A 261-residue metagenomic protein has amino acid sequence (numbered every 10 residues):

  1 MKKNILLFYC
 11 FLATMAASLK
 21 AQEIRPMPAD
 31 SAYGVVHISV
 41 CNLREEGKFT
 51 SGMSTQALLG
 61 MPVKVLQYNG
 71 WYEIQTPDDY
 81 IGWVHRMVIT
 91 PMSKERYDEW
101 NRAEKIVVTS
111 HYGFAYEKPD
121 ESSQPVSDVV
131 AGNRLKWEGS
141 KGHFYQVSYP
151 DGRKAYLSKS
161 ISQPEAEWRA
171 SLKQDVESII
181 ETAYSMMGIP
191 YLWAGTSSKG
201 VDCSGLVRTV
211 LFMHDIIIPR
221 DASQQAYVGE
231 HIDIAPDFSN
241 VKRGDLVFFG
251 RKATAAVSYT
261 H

Functional and structural regions predicted by a protein language model:
M1-M27: Bacterial Sec-dependent N-terminal signal peptides
Q22-N42, T90-S110, V201-D221: Short beta-strand/loop turn elements enriched in aromatics
Q22-P28, T76-I106, S148-E181: Boundary regions of SH3-family modules and the immediately adjacent low-complexity/disordered segments in eukaryotic
P26-A29, V35-V65, V108-W137, Y191: Beta-loop motif signature
S51, K173-E177, S197-D202: Soluble non-cytosolic domains of exported or imported proteins
S54-H85, S127-K159: SH3/SH3-like beta-barrel superfamily modules
Y191-G205, T209-R243: Catalytic cysteine-centered active-site loop
T260-H261: Conserved small/polar residues in nucleotide/adenosyl-binding loops
